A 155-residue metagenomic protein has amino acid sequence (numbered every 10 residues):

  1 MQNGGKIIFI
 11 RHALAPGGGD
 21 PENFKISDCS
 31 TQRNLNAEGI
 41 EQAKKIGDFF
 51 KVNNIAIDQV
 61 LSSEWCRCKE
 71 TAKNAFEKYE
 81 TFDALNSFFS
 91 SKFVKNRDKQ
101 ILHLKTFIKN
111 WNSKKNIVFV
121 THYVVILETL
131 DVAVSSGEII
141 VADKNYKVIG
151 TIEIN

Functional and structural regions predicted by a protein language model:
Q2-K92, V132-N155: Active-site-proximal alpha-helix that buttresses catalytic centers in soluble enzyme cores
G5-I7, K115-T121: Generic beta-sheet signal
E38-Q42, N96-H103: Soluble or luminal CAZymes and related metallo-dependent hydrolases
G47, K105-I108: A generic alpha-helix structural signal
L85-K95, I101, I108: All-alpha RGS (Regulator of G-protein Signaling) helical domain and cognate RGS-like helical scaffolds
K109-K115: A short, structured loop/turn motif at beta-sheet edges
